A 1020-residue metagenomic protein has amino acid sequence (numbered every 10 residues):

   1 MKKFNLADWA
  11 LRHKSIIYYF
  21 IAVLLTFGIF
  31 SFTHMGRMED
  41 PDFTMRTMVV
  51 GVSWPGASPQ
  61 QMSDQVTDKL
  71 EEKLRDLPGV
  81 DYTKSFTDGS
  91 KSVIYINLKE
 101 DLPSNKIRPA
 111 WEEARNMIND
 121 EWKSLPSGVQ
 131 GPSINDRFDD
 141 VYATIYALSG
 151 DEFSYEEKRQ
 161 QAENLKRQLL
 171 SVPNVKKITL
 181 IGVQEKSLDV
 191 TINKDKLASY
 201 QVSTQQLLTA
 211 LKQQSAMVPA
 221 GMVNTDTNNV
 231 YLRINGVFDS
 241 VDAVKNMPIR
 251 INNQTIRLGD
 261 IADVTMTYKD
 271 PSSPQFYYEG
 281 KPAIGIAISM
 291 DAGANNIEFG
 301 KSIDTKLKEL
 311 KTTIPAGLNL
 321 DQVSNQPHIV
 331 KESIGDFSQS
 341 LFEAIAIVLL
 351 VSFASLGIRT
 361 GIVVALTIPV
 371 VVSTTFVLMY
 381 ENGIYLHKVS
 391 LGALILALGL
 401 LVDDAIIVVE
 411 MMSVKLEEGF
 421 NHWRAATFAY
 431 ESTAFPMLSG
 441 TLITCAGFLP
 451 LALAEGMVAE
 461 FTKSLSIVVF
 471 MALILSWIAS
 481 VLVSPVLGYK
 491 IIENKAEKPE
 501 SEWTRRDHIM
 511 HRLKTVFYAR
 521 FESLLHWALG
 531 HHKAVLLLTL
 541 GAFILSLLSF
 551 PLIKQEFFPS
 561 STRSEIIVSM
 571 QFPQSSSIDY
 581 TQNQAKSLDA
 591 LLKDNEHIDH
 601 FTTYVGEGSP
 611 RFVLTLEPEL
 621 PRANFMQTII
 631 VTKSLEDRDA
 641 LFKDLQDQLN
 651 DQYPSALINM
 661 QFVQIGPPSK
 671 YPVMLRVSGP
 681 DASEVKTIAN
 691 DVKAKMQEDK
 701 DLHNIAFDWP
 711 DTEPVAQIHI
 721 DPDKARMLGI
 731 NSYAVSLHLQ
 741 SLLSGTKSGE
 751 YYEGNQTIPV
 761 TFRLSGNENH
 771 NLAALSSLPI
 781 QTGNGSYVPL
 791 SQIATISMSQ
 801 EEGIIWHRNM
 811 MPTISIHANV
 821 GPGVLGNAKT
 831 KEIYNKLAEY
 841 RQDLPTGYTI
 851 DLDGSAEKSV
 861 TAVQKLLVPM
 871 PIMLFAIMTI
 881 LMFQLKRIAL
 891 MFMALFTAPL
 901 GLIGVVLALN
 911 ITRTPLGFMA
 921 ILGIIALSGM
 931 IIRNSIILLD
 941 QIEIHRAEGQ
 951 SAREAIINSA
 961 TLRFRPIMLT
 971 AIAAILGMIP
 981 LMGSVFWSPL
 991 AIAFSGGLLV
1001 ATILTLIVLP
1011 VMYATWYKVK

Functional and structural regions predicted by a protein language model:
M1-R37, T433, R505-F558, T603 (+1 more regions): Signature of alpha-helical transmembrane segments and their immediate interfacial
F4-L6, Q61-D136, D195-A216, V237 (+2 more regions): Solvent-exposed, membrane-proximal periplasmic/extracellular interface segments of envelope transport and secretion
W9, Y18, G51, W122 (+9 more regions): Extracytoplasmic/periplasmic membrane-proximal domains and adjacent transmembrane bundles of envelope biogenesis
S15-I16, V23-A57, N119-G128, Y380-E381 (+6 more regions): Transmembrane helices with small-residue packing motifs
G28-T33, A346-S413, M471, A876-R963 (+4 more regions): Hydrophobic transmembrane alpha-helices and their membrane-interface caps in long multi-pass transport proteins
R37-M48, S85-S90, G128-G150, T179-E185 (+11 more regions): Flexible hinge/switch segments at interdomain interfaces of large molecular machines
V323, V330, I334, V409 (+5 more regions): Helix-loop junctions and hydrophobic alpha-helical segments within the transmembrane domains of large membrane
L398-M412, T433-L453, E460-D507, T628 (+4 more regions): Transmembrane alpha-helices and their membrane-interface boundaries in multi-pass membrane transporters and channels
